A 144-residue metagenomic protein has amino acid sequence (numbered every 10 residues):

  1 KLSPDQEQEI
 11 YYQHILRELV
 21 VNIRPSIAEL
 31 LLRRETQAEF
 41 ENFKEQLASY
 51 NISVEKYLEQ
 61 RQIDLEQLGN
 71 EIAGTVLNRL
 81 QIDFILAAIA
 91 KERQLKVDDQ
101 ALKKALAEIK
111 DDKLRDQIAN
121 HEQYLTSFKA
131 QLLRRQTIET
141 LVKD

Functional and structural regions predicted by a protein language model:
K1-D144: Extended, charged alpha-helical "arm"/coiled-coil substrate-binding scaffolds, typified by the C-terminal helical
